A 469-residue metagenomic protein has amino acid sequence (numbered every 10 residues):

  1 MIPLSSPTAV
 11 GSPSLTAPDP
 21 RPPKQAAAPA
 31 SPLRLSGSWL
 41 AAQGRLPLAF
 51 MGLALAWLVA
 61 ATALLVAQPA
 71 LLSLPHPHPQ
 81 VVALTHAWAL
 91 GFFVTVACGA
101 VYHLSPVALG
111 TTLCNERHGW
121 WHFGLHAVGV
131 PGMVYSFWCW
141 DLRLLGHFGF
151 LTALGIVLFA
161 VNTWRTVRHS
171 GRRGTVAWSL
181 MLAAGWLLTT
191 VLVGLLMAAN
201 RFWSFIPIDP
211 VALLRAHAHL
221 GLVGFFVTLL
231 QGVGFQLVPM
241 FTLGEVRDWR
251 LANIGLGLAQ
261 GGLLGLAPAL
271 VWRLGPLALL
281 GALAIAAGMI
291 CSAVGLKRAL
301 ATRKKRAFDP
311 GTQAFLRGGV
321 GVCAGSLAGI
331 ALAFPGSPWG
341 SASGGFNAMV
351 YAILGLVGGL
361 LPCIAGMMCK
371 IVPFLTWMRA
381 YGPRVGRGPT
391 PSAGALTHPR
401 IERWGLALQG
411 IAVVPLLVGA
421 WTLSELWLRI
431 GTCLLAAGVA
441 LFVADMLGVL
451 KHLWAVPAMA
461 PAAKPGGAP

Functional and structural regions predicted by a protein language model:
M1-P469: Hydrophobic alpha-helical transmembrane segments of multi-pass integral membrane proteins
